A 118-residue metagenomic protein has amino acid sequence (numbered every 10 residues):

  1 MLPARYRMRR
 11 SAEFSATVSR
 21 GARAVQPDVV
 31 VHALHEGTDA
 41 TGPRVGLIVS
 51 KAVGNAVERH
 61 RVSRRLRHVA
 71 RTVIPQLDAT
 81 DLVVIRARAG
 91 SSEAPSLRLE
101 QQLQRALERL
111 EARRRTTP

Functional and structural regions predicted by a protein language model:
M1-P118: Positively charged, solvent-exposed patches that mediate nucleic-acid binding
